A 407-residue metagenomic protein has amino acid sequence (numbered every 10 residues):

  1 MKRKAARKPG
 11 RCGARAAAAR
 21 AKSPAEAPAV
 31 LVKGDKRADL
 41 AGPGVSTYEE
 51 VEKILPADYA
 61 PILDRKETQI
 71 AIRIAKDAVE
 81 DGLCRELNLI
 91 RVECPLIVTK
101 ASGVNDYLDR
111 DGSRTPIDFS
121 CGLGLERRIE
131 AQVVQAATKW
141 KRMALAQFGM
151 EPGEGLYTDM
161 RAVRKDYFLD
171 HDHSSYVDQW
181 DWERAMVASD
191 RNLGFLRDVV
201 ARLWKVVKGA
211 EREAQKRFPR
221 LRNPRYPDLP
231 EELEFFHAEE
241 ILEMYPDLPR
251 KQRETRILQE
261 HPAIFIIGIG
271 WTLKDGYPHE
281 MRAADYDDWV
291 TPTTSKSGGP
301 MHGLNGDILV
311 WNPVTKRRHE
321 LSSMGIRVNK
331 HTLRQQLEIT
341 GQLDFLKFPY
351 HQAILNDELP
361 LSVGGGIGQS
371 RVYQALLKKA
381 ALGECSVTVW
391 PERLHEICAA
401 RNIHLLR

Functional and structural regions predicted by a protein language model:
M1, C12, A16, A21 (+2 more regions): Hydrophobic/aromatic hotspots within intrinsically disordered, low-complexity regions
A5-G10: Low-complexity, polybasic segments enriched for Lys interleaved with small residues
L31-R407: Structured aminoacyl-transfer and RNA-binding surfaces used for tRNA recognition/handling in the translation apparatus
